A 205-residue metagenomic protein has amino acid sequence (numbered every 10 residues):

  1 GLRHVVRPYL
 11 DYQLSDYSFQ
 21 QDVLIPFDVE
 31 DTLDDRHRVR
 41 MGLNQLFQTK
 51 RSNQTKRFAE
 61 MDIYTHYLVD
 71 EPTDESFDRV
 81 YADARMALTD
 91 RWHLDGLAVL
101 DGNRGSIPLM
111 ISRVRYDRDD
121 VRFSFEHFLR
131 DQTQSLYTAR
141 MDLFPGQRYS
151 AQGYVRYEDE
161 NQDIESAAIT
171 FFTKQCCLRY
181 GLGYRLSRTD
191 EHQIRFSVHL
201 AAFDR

Functional and structural regions predicted by a protein language model:
G1-E158, Q162-F172, C176-R185, E191-A201 (+1 more regions): Outer-membrane beta-barrel translocator/pore domains, especially the C-terminal barrels of Gram-negative outer-membrane
